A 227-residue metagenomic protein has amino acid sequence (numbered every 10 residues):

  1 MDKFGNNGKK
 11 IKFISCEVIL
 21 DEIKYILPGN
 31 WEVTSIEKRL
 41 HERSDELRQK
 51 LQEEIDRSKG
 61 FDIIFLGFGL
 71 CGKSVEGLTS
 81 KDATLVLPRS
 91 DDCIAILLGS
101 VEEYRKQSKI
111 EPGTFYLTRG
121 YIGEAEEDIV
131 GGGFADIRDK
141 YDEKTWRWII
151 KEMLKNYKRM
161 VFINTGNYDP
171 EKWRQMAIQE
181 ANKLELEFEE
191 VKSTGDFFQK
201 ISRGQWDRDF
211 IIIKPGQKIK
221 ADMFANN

Functional and structural regions predicted by a protein language model:
D2-G29: N-terminal basic/disordered segments at the start of proteins
I14-D21, L40-H41, F65-E76, D91-D92 (+3 more regions): Gly/Ser/Thr-rich loops at beta-strand to alpha-helix junctions that form or flank small-molecule/cofactor-binding
N30-L47, E190-K192: A short beta-strand-loop structural module common to alpha/beta enzyme folds
Q49-G60: Short, well-structured alpha-helical segments in soluble
I63-F65, G69-E76, L117-G133, I213-N227: Extended, charge-rich low-complexity interaction segments
A83-I129: Long, charge-dense
T114-E180: Active-site rim beta-loop-alpha module in soluble metabolic enzymes
A177-Q179, L186, V191-N227: C-terminal accessory domains and tails appended to enzymatic cores
